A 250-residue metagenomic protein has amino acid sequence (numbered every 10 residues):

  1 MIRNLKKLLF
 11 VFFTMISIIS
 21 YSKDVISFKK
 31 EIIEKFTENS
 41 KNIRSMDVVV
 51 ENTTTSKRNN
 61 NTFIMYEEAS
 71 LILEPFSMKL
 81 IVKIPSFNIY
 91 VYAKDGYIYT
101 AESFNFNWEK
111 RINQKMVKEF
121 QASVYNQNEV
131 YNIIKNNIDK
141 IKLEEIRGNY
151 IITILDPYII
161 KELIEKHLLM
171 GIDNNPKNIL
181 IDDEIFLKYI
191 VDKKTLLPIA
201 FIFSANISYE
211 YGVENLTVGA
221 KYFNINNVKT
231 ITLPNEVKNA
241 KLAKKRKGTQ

Functional and structural regions predicted by a protein language model:
M1-L9: Bacterial N-terminal signal peptides that target proteins for export
I2, M15-I72, F76-S77, N227-Q250: N-terminal leader/targeting segments and the immediate start of mature chains
L8-I16: Sec-dependent N-terminal signal peptides
D24-I26, E102-H167: Flexible, processing/modification-adjacent segments and terminal tails in exported/periplasmic/extracellular proteins
K29, N60-E68, Y90-V91, K135-N136 (+2 more regions): Amphipathic hydrophobic-ligand
E31-E38, Y66-P75, V91, D95-I98 (+2 more regions): Extended lipid/amphipathic-ligand handling interfaces
E68-Y125: An acidic-aromatic
G148-E236: Gly/Pro-enriched, hydrophobic low-complexity segments that function as extracytoplasmic propeptides/linkers
